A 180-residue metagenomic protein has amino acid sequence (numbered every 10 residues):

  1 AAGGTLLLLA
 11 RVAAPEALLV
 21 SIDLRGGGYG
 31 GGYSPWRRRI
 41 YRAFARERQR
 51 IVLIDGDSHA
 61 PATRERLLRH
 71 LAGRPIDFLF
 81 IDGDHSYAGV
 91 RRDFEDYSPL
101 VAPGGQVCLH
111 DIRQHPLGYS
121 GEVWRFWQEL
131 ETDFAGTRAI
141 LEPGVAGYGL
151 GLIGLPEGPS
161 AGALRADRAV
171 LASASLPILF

Functional and structural regions predicted by a protein language model:
A1-F180: S-adenosylmethionine/decaboxylated-SAM
